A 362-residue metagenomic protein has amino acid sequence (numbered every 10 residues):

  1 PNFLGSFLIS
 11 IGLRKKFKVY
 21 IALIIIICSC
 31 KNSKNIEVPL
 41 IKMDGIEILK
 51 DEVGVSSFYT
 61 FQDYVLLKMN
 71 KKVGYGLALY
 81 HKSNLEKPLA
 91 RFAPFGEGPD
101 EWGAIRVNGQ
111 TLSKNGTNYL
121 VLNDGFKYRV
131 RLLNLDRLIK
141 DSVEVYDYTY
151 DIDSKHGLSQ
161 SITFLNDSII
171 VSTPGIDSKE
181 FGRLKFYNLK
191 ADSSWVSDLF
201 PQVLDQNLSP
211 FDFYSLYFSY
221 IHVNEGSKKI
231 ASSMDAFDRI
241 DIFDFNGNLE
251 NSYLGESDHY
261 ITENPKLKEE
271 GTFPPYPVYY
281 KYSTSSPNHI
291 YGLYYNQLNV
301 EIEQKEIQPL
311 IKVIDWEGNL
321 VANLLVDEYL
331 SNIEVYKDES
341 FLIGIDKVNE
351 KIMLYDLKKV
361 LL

Functional and structural regions predicted by a protein language model:
S33-V53, N319: A short helix->beta-strand "capping" segment at the edge of beta-propeller domains
I46-G76, H289-N296: Beta-strand-rich domains and repeat architectures in extracellular enzymes and scaffolds, especially beta-propellers
V55-T60, V107-N115, S159-N166, F213-G226 (+2 more regions): Structural signature of eukaryotic scaffold interfaces centered on beta-propeller domains
H81, R183-L189, E306-G318: Beta-propeller blade signature
K87-N118, Y148-I152, E328-L330: Blade-loop segments of beta-propeller domains
G98-E101, H259-L267, W316-Y336: Conserved blade-ending motifs and adjacent loop-strand segments that build the rim/top face of beta-propeller domains
F126-K127, N134-N166: Asp-box/WD-like beta-propeller blade repeats and closely related beta-sheet repeat scaffolds
F273-V313: Loop/turn-rich, solvent-exposed surfaces of beta-rich toroidal or solenoidal domains
